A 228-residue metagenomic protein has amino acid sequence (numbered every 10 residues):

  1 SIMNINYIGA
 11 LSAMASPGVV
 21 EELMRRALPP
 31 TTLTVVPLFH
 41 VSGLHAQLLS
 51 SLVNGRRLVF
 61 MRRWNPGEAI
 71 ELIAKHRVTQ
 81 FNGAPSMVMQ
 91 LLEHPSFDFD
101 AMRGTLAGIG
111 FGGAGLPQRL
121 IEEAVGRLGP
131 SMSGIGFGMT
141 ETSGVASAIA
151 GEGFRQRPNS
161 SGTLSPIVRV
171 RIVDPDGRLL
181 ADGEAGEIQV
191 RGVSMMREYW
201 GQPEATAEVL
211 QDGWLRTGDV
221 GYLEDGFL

Functional and structural regions predicted by a protein language model:
S1: Conserved adenylation A10 loop of the ANL superfamily
Y7-T31, F39-T79, H94: Conserved AMP-binding/adenylation subdomain of ANL enzymes
L28-P29, L106, D212: Phosphate-coordination loops involved in phosphoryl transfer and adenosine-cofactor binding
V53, I70, K75-G83, L92-R157 (+1 more regions): Gly/Ser/Thr-rich phosphate-binding loop
G55, G113, G138, G162 (+2 more regions): Conserved G/P- and acidic residue-centered "switch" motifs that form tight phosphate/ATP-binding loops in soluble
T163, R178-G183, E187-L228: Conserved ATP-binding/catalytic segment of the ANL
